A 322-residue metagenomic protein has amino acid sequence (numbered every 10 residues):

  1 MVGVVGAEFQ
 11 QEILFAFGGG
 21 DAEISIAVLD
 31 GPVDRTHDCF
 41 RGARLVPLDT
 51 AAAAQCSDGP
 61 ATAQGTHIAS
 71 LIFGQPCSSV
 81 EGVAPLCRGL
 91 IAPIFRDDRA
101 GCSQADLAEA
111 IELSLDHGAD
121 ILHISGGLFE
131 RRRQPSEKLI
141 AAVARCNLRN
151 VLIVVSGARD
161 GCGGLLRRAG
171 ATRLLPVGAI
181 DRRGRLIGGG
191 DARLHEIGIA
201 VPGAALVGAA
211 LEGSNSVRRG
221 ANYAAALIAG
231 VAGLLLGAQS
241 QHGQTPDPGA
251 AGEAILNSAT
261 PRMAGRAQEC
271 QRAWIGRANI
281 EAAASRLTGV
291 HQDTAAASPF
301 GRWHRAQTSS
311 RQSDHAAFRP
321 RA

Functional and structural regions predicted by a protein language model:
M1-S25, H37-C39, F300-S309, H315-R321: Protease zymogen maturation seam
I13-V46, C56-Q104, G170-R173, R183 (+2 more regions): Subtilisin-like serine protease catalytic core
G20, A144-L148, A200: Anion (oxyanion) recognition and catalysis
D30, L165-G237, Q241: Extracellular S/T/G-rich loop segment that most often corresponds to the catalytic His/Ser-adjacent loop
P32-R35, S78, F95-D98, G127-R131 (+4 more regions): Solvent-exposed loop/turn segments at secondary-structure junctions within structured extracellular/periplasmic domains
F73-C77, E112-D120, A144-L148, A179-R182 (+2 more regions): Sec-exported extracytoplasmic/periplasmic mature domains
I94-T172, S214-A225: Substrate-binding/access-modulating region of protease and related hydrolase catalytic domains
L115, A119-G126, R173, Q239-A322: C-terminal subdomain of the subtilisin-like protease fold in secreted/lumenal serine endopeptidases
